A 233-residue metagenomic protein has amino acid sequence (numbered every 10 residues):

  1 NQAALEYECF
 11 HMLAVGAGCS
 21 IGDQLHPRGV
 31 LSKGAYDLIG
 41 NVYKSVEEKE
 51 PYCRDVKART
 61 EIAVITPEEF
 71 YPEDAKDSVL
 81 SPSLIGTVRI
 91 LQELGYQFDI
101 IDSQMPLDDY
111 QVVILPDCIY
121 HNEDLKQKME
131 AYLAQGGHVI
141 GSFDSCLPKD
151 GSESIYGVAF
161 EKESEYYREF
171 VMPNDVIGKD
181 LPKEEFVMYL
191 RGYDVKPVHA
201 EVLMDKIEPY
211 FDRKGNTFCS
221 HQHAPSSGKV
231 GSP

Functional and structural regions predicted by a protein language model:
N1-P233: Carbohydrate-binding surfaces of carbohydrate-active enzymes
